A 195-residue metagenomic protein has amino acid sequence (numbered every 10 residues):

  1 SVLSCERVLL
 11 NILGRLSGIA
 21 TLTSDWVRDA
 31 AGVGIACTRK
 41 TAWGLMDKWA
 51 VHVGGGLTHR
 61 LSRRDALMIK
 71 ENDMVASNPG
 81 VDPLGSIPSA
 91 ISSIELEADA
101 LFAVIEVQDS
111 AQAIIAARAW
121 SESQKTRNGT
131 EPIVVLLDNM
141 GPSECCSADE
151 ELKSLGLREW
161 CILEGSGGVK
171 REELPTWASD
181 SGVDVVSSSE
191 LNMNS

Functional and structural regions predicted by a protein language model:
S1-E106, A111-A119, R127-G129, S143-S147 (+5 more regions): Acidic/glycine-rich phosphate/pyrophosphate-binding loops and surrounding catalytic core that coordinate Mg2+
I105-E106, V135-L137: Short internal beta-strands
L136, V185-S187: Conserved beta-strand positions in the central sheet of alpha/beta enzyme cores
N139, G167, S189-E190: Short secondary-structure boundary segments
L152, G168-K170: Catalytic-pocket segment enriched in acidic/His residues
E173: Short, glycine/polar-rich helix-capping loops at beta-to-alpha or helix-loop-helix junctions that flank or form
S181: Extracellular/lumenal glycan-associated surfaces
